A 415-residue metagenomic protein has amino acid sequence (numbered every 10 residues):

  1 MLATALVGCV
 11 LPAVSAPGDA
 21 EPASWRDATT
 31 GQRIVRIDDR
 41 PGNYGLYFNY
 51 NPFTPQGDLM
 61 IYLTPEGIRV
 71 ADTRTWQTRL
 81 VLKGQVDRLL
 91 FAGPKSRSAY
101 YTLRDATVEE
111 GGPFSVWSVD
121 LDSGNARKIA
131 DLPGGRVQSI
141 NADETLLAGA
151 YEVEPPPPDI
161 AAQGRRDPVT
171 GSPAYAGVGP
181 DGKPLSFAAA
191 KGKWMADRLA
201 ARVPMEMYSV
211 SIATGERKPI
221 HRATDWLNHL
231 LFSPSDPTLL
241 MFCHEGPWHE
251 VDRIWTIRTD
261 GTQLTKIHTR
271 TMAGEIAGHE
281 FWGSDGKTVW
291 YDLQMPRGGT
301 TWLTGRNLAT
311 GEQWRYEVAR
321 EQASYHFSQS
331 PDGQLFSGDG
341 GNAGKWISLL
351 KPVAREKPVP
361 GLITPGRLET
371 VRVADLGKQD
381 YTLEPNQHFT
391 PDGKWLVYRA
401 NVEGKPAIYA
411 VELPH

Functional and structural regions predicted by a protein language model:
A16-V35, A196-Y208, L362: Blade/loop signatures of beta-propeller domains
P17-P22, R33-E66, L230: Beta-strand-rich domains and repeat architectures in extracellular enzymes and scaffolds, especially beta-propellers
W25-G45, R367-L376: A short helix->beta-strand "capping" segment at the edge of beta-propeller domains
Y47-N49, P65-V116: Blade-loop segments of beta-propeller domains
Y50-L59, L89-S98, T102-L103, Q138-E152 (+4 more regions): Blade-terminus and WD-like Trp-Asp/Gly-His loop motifs, strongest in beta-propeller folds
M60-G67, A99-S115, A148-E154, M195-A201 (+6 more regions): Beta-strand C-termini and the immediately following turn/loop, strongest in propeller blades
V86-D87, T102-M205, G215, P219-R222: Asp-box/WD-like beta-propeller blade repeats and closely related beta-sheet repeat scaffolds
W314-S328, P360-P391: Conserved blade-ending motifs and adjacent loop-strand segments that build the rim/top face of beta-propeller domains
